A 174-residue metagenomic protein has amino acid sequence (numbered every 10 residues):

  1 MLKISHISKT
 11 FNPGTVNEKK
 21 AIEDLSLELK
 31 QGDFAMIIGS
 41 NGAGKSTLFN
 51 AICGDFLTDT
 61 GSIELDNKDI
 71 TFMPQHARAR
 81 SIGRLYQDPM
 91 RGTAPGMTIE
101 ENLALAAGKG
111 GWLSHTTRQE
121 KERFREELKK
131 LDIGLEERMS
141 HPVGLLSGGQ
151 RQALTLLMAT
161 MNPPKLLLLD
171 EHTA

Functional and structural regions predicted by a protein language model:
M1-I4, T10-D24, M36, F72-P74: A short, flexible loop at the N-terminus of ABC-type nucleotide-binding domains that lies
T15, L57, D69-G83, P95 (+2 more regions): ABC ATPase NBD coupling module
I38-S40: The feature captures the beta-strand-to-loop junction immediately N-terminal to the Walker
C53: Helix-to-loop junction immediately C-terminal to a conserved catalytic motif
G61-D69, L128: Conserved ABC transporter NBD signature motif
G96-K109: Q-loop/switch helix immediately C-terminal to the Walker
A159-K165: A short, proline-enriched helix->beta-strand linker immediately N-terminal to the Walker B motif in ABC-type P-loop
E171-H172: Walker B catalytic motif
